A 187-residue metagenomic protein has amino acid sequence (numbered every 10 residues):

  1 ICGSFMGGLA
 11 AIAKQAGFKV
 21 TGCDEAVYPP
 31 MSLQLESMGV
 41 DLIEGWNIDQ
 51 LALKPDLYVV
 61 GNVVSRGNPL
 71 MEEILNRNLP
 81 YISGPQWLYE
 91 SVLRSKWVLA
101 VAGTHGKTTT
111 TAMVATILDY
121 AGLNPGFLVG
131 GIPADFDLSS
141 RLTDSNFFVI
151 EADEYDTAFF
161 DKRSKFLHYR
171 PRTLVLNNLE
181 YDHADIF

Functional and structural regions predicted by a protein language model:
I1-W87: N-terminal leader/targeting and accessory segments in enzymes
I12-Q15, Q50, N62, R66-F187: Phosphate-binding loop of NTP-binding sites
